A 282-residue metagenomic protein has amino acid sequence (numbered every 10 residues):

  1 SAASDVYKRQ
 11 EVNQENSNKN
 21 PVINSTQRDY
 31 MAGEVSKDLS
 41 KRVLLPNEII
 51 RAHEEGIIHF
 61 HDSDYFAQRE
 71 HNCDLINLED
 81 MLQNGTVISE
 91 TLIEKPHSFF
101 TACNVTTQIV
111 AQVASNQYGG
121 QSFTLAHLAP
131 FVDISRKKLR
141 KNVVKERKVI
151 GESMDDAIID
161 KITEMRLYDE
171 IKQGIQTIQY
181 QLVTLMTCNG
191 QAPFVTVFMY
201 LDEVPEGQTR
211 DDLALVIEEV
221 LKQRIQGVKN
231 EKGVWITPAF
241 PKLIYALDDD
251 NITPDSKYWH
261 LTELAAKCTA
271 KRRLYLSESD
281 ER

Functional and structural regions predicted by a protein language model:
A2-Y7: Short, small-residue-biased leader/transition segments that mark boundaries at the very start of proteins
R9-R282: Conserved catalytic cores of very large enzyme subunits
